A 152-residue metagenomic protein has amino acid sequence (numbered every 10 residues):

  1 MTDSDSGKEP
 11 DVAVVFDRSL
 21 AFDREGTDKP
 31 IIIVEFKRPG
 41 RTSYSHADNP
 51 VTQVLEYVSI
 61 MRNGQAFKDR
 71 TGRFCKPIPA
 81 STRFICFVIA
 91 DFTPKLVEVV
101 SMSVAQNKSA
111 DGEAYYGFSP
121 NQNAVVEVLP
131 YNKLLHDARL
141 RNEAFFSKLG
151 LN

Functional and structural regions predicted by a protein language model:
M1-D28: Active-site metal-binding core of divalent-cation-utilizing nuclease and nuclease-like domains
K8, P30-I32, T82: Core residues of folded domains in eukaryotic genome-function proteins
V12-V14, P30-G40, Y57: Conserved catalytic cores of phosphodiester-cleaving nucleases, focusing on short active-site segments
R18, Q53-F67: Metal-dependent nuclease catalytic cores in nucleic-acid-processing enzymes, especially RNase H-like/related
L20, P39-Y44, R62-N63, F92-V97: Short acidic, S/G/P-rich loop/turn micro-motifs used as interaction or catalytic elements
F22-G26, R41-V54, E98: Active-site-adjacent loop/helix micro-motif of nuclease/hydrolase catalytic cores
I33, T52-E56, A105-A110: Short, low-complexity, polar/charged sequence segments that are solvent-exposed and flexible
A66-N152: Domain-level recognition of nuclease-like catalytic cores that cleave nucleotide substrates
